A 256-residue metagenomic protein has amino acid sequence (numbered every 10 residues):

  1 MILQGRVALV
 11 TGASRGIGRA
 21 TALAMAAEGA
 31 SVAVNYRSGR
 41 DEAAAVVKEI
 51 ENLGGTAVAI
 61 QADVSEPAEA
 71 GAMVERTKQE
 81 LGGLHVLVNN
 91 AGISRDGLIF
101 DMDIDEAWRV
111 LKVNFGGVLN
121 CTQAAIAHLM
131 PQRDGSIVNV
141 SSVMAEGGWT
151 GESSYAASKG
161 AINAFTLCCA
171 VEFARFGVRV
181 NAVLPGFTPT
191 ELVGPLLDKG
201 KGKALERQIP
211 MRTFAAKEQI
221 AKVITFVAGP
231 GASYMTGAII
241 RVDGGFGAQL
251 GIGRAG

Functional and structural regions predicted by a protein language model:
I2, L81, L119, F214-V242 (+1 more regions): C-terminal substrate-recognition "lid" of short-chain dehydrogenase/reductases
V7, S14-R15: Conserved glycine-rich cofactor-binding loop
L98-I99, E106-L111, L205: Substrate-binding pocket helix/loop in short-chain dehydrogenase/reductase
T122, S158, T166: Active-site helix of classical SDR
A127, V171-E172, S233: Alpha-helical segment proximal to the catalytic Tyr-Lys
S142: Residue(s) in the substrate-gating loop at a strand-loop-helix junction that position the organic substrate next
A174, R179, M235-G237: Short, small/polar-rich loop/turn modules that mediate ligand/substrate recognition or access, typified
